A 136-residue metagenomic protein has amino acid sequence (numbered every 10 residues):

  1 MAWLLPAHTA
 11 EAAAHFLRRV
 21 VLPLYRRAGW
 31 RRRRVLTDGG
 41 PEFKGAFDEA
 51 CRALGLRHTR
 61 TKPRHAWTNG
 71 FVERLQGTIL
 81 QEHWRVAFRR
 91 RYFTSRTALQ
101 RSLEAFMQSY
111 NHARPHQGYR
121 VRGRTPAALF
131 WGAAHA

Functional and structural regions predicted by a protein language model:
M1-W3, T59-T61, R85: Short small-residue beta-strand/loop micro-motif enriched in glycine and branched aliphatics
W3-A28: Active-site beta-loop-alpha junctions of metal-dependent nucleic acid enzymes, especially the RNase H-like/DDE
A7, H58-T61, A105: Basic nucleic-acid-binding interfaces
R26-F43, R122-R124: Acidic/histidine-rich, metal-coordinating catalytic segments
R34-G39, A53-F71, F88-F93: RNase H-like polynucleotidyl transferase catalytic core
G45, L54, T78-A136: C-terminal domain-tail junction helix/linker
F47-E49: Short amphipathic alpha-helical segments
E73-G77: Short low-complexity, flexible loop/linker segments enriched in glycine and/or proline with clustered acidic
